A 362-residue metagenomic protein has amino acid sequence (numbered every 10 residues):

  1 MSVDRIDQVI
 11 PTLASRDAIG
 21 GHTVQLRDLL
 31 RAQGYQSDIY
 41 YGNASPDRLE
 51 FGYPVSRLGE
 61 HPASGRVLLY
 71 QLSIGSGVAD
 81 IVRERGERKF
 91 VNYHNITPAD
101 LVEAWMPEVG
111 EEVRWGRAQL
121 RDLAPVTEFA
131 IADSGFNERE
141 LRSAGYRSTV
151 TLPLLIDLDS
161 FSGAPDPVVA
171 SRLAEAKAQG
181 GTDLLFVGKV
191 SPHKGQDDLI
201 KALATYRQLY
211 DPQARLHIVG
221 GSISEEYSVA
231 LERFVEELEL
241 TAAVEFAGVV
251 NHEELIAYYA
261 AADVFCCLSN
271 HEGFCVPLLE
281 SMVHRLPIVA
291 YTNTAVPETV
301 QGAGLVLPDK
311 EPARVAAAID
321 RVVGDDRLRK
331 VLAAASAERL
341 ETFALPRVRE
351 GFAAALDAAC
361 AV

Functional and structural regions predicted by a protein language model:
G21, T182, S191-T205, E226-V229 (+1 more regions): A conserved mid-protein helix/loop that constitutes part of the nucleotide-sugar donor-binding site
Y41-S45, R215-E232: Glycosyltransferase donor-sugar binding loop
A124-A174: Donor nucleotide-sugar binding/catalytic pocket of nucleotide-sugar-dependent glycosyltransferases
G220, S228-V250: Nucleotide-activated donor-binding/catalytic signature segment of Leloir-type glycosyltransferases, i.e., the conserved
V250, A257-A262: Short alpha-helical donor nucleotide-sugar binding micro-motif in glycosyltransferases
N270: Aromatic "clamp/platform" in nucleotide-sugar-dependent glycosyltransferases that forms part of the donor/acceptor
L278, P287-A290: Short hydrophobic beta-strand element within catalytic cores of glycosyltransferases and related nucleotide-activated
T292, L305-A313, R321-D326: Conserved acidic donor-binding segment of nucleotide-sugar-dependent glycosyltransferases
